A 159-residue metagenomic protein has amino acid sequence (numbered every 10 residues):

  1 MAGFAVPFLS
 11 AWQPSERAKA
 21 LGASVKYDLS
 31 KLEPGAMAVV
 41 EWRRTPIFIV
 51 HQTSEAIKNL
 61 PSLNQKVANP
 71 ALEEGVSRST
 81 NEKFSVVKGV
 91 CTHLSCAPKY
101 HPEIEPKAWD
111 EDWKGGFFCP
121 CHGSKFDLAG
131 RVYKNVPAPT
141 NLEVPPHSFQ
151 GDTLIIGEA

Functional and structural regions predicted by a protein language model:
M1-L9, P46-I49, I104, D112-K114: Short low-complexity stretches enriched in small and charged residues
A2-E41: C-terminal segment of N-terminal export signals and the immediately downstream linker at the start of the mature
P7-S10, P14, P46, P70 (+2 more regions): Proline-rich low-complexity regions
A23-V25, T45, E143: Short beta-strand or tight-loop elements that sit immediately N-terminal to catalytic metal-binding acidic residues
A36-T53: Acidic, Ser/Thr-rich low-complexity segments on the non-lumenal side of membrane proteins
E55-I57: Short, surface-exposed beta-strand-loop junctions and turns on beta-sheet-rich folds
N59-A159: Rieske [2Fe-2S] iron-sulfur-binding domain
